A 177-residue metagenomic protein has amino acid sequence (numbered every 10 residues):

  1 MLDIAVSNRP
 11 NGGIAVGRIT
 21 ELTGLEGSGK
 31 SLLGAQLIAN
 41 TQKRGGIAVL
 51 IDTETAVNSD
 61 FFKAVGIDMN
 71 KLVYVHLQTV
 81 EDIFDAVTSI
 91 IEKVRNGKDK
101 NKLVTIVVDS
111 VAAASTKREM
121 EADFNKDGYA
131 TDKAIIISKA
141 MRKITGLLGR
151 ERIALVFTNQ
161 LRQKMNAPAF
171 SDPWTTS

Functional and structural regions predicted by a protein language model:
M1-L72, I83-E92: The Walker A/P-loop phosphate-binding site
G45-A48, D99-T105, R150-F157: Loop/turn-to-beta-strand initiation segments
V57, A114-S115, K164-M165: Catalytic P-loop NTPase motifs of RecA-like helicase/translocase cores
N70-E81, E119-I136, P168-T175: Flexible beta-alpha connector loops of hexameric P-loop NTPases
V87-I106, I144-T145: Short amphipathic alpha-helices and their capping/turn segments at secondary-structure boundaries
N101-M120: Conserved P-loop NTPase "ATPase switch" module shared by AAA+ and STAND
Y129-S177: Phosphate-binding/switch region of NTP-binding enzymes
